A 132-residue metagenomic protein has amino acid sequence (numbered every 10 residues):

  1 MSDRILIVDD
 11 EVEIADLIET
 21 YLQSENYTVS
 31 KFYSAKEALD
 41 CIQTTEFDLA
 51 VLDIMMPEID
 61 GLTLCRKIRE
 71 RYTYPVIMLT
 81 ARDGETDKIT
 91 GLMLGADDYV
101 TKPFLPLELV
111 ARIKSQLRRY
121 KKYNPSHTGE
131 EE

Functional and structural regions predicted by a protein language model:
R4, S115-E132: Short, Lys/Arg-enriched segments at the junction into DNA-binding effector domains of transcriptional regulators
E11, I54-M55, R82: The short loop immediately C-terminal to the conserved phospho-acceptor aspartate in CheY-like receiver
A15, P57, G84, K102: The feature encodes the CheY-like receiver
D16-S24: Charged docking surfaces used in two-component/phosphorelay signaling
N26-Y33, C41: Short hydrophobic/Thr-rich beta-strand motif most characteristic of the beta2 strand and flanking loop of CheY-like
Y33-S34, D60-T63: Acidic catalytic/metal-coordinating carboxylates
T45-V51, M56: Active-site beta3 strand of CheY-like receiver
